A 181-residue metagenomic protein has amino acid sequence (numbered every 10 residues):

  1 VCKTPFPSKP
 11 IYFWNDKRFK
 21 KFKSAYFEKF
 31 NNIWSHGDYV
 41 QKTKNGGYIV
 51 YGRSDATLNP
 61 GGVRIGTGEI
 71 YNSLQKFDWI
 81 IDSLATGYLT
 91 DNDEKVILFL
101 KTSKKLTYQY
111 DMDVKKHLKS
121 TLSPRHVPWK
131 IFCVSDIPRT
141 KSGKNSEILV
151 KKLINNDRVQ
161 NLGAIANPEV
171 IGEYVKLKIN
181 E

Functional and structural regions predicted by a protein language model:
V1-F30, I65, R158: Conserved ATP/PPi-binding loop(s) of AMP-dependent carboxylate-activating enzymes
F6, K20, N32-H126, D136 (+3 more regions): AMP-binding/adenylate-forming catalytic core of the ANL superfamily
W14, K144-N145: Short aromatic-enriched loop/helix-cap "lid" or pocket-rim segments at secondary-structure transitions that line
I131-K141: Short proline/glycine- and acidic-rich turn/helix-capping motifs at secondary-structure junctions
K152-R158: Short arginine-rich
K178-N180: Conformational-control "hinges and anchors"
